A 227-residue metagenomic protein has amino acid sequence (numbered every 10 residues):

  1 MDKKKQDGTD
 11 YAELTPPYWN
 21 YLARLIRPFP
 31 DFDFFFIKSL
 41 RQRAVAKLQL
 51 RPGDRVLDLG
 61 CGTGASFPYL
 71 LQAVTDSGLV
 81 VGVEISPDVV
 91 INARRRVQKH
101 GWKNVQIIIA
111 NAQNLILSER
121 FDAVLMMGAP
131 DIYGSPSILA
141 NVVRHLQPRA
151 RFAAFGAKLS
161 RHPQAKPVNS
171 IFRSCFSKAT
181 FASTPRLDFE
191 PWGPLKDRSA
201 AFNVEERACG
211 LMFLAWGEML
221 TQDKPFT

Functional and structural regions predicted by a protein language model:
D2-Q49, C175: Conserved class I S-adenosyl-L-methionine
D10, D33, F155-R207: C-terminal alpha-helical "lid/dimerization" subdomain adjacent to the S-adenosyl-L-methionine
L57, T63-Q113: Class I SAM-dependent methyltransferase SAM/SAH-binding core
T75, Y133-G134, L146-Q147: Helix-to-beta-strand junctions that scaffold the AdoMet/dcAdoMet cofactor pocket in Class I SAM-dependent enzymes
Q113-A123: A short acidic, Gly/Pro-enriched loop at the edge of an enzyme's catalytic core that lines a small-molecule cofactor
A123-P136: A short SAM/SAH-binding and catalytic strip from SAM-dependent methyltransferases
L139-P148: A short glycine-rich, Lys/Arg-flanked "PGG" loop and its adjoining helix->strand segment in the class I
A200-T227: Core SAM-dependent methyltransferase catalytic element
